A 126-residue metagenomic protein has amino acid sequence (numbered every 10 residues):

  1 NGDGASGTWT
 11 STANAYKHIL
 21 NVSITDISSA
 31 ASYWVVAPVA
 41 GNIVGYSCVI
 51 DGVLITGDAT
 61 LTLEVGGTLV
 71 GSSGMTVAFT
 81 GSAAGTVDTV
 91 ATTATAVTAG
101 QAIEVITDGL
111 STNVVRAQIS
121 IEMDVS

Functional and structural regions predicted by a protein language model:
N1-A30, D51, D58-T60, E64 (+3 more regions): Glycine-rich, low-complexity segments
S32-N42, T93-T95: Extracellular and analogous surface-interaction loops
A37, I50, F79, T92-T93 (+2 more regions): Hydrophobic residues in beta-strands and at strand termini
A40, G81-T86: Ser/Thr- and Asn-enriched, surface-exposed coil loops between beta-strands
N42-V53: A short beta-strand element within beta-rich, extracytoplasmic domains of secreted/secretory-pathway proteins
G85-A99: Short, surface-exposed tryptophan/glycine-enriched loops that mediate extracellular molecular recognition
V105-T112: Short beta-strand-plus-loop segments that form exposed binding edges in beta-rich domains
